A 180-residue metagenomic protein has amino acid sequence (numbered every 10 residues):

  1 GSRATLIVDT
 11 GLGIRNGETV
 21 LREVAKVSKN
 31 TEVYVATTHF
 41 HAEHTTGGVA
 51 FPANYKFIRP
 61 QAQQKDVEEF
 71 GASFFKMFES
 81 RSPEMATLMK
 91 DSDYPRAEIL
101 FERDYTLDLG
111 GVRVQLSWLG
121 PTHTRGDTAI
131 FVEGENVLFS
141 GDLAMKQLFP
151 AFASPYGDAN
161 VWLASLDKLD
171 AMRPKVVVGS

Functional and structural regions predicted by a protein language model:
S2-A4, I14-R59, M172: Active-site metal-binding motif and surrounding structural segment of the metallo-beta-lactamase
A4-L6, T10-I14, T106, R113-S180: Metallo-beta-lactamase
L6, A36, K56-I58, I99 (+2 more regions): Hydrophobic/aromatic beta-strand patches that form the interior of the parallel beta-sheet core in alpha/beta enzyme
L12-G13, Q61-K65: Short, acidic/turn-prone active-site loops that include or flank metal/cofactor- and phosphate-binding residues
N16-V20, H44-G47, Q63, F74 (+3 more regions): Stable alpha-helical elements in mature extracytoplasmic
N30, T37, P52, R96 (+3 more regions): Extracytoplasmic
G47-G48, E69-G71, G141: Short, solvent-exposed loop/turn and secondary-structure capping segments
K65-L119, G134, S165-L166, D170-R173: Metallo-beta-lactamase
